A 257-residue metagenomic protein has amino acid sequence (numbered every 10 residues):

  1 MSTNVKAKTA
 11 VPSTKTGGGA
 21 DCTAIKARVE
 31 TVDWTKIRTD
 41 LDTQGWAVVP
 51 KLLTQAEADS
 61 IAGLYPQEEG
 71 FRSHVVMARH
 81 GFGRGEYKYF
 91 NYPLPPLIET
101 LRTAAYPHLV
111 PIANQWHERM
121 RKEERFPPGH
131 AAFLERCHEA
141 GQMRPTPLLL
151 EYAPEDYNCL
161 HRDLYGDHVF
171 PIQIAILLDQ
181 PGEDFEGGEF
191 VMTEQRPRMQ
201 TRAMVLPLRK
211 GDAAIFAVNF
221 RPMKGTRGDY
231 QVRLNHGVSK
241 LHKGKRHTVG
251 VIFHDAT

Functional and structural regions predicted by a protein language model:
M1-T43: Fe(II)/2-oxoglutarate
K36-F133: Non-heme Fe(II)/2-oxoglutarate
T54, P154, K243-G244: Short strand-connecting beta-turns/loops that link adjacent beta-strands
V110, L148-L150, H161, A175-L177 (+3 more regions): Residues in well-ordered beta-strands of folded domains
A132-E151: Alpha-helix-centered segments that form part of catalytic cores
L149-P154, D167-D184: Short, conserved beta-strand element in jelly-roll/cupin
N158-Y165: Histidine-centered catalytic micro-motifs
F170, P181, F185-T257: Catalytic core of Fe(II)/2-oxoglutarate
